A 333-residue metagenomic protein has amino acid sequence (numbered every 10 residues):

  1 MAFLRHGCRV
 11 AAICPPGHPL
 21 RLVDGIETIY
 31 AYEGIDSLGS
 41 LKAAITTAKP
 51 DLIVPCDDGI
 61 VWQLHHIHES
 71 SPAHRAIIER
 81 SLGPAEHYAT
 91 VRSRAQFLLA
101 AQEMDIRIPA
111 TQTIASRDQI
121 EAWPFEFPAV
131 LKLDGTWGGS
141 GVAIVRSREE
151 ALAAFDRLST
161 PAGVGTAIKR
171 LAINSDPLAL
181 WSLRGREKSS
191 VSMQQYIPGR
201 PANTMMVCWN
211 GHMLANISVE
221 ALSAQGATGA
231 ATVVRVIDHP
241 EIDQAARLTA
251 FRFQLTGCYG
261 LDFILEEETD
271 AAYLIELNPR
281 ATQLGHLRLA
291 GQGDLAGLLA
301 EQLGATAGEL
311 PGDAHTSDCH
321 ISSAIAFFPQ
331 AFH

Functional and structural regions predicted by a protein language model:
M1-G83: ATP-binding N-terminal substructure of ATP-dependent carboxylate-amine bond-forming enzymes
T28-D36, T111-S116, A143-R146: Short acidic-hydrophobic, aromatic-tinged amphipathic segments that line or gate anion-handling sites
E86-R107, S116: Glycine-/Pro-rich loop/turn segments that contact NAD(P) or position catalytic residues in Rossmann-like domains
A110-T111, A129-S175, A202-N203, S223-R235: Glycine-rich phosphate-binding loop of ATP-grasp-fold ATP-dependent ligases
D156, A162-S223, V236-Q244, L265 (+1 more regions): Phosphate-binding site of ATP-dependent enzymes
E187-S190, A227-T269, L303: A long amphipathic alpha-helix within ATP-dependent nucleotide-binding catalytic cores
R280-G297: ATP-dependent carboxylate-activation loops
G297-H333: Peripheral (often C-terminal) accessory segments that flank ATP-dependent C-N-forming ligase machineries
